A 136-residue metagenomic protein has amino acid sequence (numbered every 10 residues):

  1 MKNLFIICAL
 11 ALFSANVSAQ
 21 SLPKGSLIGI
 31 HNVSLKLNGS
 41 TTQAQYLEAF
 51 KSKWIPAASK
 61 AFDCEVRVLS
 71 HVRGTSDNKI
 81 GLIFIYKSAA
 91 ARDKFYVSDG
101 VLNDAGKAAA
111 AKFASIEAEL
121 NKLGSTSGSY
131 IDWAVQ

Functional and structural regions predicted by a protein language model:
M1-L4, A19-Q20: Positively charged n-region of N-terminal signal peptides that target proteins for export
L4-A15: Sec-dependent N-terminal signal peptides
Q20-S26: Cleaved targeting-peptide boundary
L22, S52-R67, I85-I131: An amphipathic, aromatic/His-enriched active-site/gating alpha helix that lines ligand/cofactor pockets
L27-A61: N-terminal targeting signals for Sec/Tat export/insertion, comprising classic cleavable signal peptides
I28-I30, D77-G81: Short, surface-exposed coil-to-beta transition loops
S34, I83-I85: Short hydrophobic/aromatic beta-strand micro-patches that form the beta-sheet surface supporting nucleotide- or nucleic
S70-D77: A short beta-turn/loop motif at secondary-structure boundaries
